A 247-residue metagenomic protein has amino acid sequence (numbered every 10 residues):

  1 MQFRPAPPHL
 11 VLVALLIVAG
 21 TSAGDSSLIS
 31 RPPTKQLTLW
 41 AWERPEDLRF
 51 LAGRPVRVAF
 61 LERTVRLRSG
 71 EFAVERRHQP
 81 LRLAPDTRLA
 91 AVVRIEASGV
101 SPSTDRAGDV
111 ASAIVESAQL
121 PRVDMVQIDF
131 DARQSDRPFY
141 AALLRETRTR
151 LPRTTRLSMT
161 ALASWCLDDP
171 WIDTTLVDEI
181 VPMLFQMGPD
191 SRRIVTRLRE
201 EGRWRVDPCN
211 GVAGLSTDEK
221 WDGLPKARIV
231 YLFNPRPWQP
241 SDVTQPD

Functional and structural regions predicted by a protein language model:
Q2-L10: Bacterial N-terminal signal peptides that target proteins for export
V11-A19: Bacterial N-terminal signal peptides
A23-P55, F60-R63, V74-R77, T87 (+1 more regions): Boundary/entry segment of secreted carbohydrate-active catalytic domains
P32-K35, R66-E179: Chitinase-like catalytic core of GlcNAc-active glycosidases
L37-A41, V56-F60, L89-V93, V126 (+4 more regions): Hydrophobic faces of well-ordered beta-strands that scaffold small-molecule active sites in alpha/beta enzyme cores
W40-R44, R63, V92-S98, D131-R133 (+4 more regions): Active-site beta-loop-alpha junctions enriched in small/polar residues
E179-R192: His/Asp/Glu-enriched short active-site or ligand-binding loop at hydrolase and phosphoryl-transfer sites
P189-D247: C-terminal active-site rim and adjoining tail of enzyme catalytic domains
